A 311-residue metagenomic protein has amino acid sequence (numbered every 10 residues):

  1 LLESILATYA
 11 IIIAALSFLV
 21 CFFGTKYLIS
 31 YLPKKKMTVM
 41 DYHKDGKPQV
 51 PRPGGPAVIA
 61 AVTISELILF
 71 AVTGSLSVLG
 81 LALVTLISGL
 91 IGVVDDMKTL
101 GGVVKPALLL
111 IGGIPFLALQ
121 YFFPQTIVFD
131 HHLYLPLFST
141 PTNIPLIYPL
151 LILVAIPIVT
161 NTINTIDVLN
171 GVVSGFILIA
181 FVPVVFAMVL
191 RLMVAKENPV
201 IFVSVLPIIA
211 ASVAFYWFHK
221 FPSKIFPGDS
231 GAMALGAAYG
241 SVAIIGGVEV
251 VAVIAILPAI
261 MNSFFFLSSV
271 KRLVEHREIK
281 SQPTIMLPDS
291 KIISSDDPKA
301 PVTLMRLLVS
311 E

Functional and structural regions predicted by a protein language model:
L1-A7, K47-Q49, F138-P141: Short, Lys/Arg-rich N-terminal segment immediately upstream of the first membrane anchor
L2-Y31, K35-K36, A60-L90, V172-E311: Alpha-helical transmembrane segments
Y9, R52-P53: Short secondary-structure transition/capping segments
M40-P51: Juxtamembrane helix-capping/reentrant segments at transmembrane boundaries
K47, V94, H132, P222-K224 (+1 more regions): Generic secondary-structure boundary/loop-capping signal
P51, Y148, A252-A255: Hydrophobic/aromatic positions within or immediately flanking transmembrane alpha-helices of multi-pass small-molecule
P56-I166, N170-L190, A214, F218: Intramembrane alpha-helical segments
